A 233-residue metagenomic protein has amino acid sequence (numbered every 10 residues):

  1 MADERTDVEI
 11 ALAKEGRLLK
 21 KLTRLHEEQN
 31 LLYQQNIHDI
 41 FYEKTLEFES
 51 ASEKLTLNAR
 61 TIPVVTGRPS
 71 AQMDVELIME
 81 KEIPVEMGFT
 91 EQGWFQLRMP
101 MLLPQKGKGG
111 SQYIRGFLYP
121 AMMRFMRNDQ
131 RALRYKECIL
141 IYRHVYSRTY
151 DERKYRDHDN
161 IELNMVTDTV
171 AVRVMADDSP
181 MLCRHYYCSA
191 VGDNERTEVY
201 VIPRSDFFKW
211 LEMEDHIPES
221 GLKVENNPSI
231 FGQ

Functional and structural regions predicted by a protein language model:
M1-R68, Q72, T90-W94: N-terminal targeting/trafficking signals and adjacent low-complexity tails
V75-P84: Long, charge-patterned amphipathic interaction tracts in eukaryotic proteins
P84-L103, I141-Y146: Short amphipathic
M87-E91, Q130-K136, V191: Short glycine/proline-enriched loop/turn "hinge" motifs that connect secondary-structure elements and lie
L102-G116: Acidic/glycine-enriched edge-of-secondary-structure segments
Q112-I141, R148-Y150: An N-terminal amphipathic alpha-helical segment
S147-A190: Short, hydrophobic/π-rich interface segment
S179-G232: C-terminal edge-of-domain segments
